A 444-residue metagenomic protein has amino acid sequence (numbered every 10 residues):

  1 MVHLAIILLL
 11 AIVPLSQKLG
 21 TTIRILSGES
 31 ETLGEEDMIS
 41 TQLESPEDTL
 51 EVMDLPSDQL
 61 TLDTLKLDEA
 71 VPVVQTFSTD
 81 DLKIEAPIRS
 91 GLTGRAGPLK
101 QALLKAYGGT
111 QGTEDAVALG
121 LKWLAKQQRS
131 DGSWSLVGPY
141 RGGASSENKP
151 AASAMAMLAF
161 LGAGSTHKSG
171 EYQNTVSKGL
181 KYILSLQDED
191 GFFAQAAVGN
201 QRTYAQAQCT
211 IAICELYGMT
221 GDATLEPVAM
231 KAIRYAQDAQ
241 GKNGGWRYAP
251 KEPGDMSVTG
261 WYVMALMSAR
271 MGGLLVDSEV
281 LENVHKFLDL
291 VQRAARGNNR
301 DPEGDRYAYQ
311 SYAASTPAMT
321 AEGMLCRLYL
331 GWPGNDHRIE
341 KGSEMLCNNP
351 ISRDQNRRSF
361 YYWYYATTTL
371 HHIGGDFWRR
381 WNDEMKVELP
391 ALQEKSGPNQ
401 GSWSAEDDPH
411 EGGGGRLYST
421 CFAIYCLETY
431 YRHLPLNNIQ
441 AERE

Functional and structural regions predicted by a protein language model:
M1-V2: N-terminal Sec-pathway targeting helices
A5-D58: Extracytoplasmic/periplasmic juxtamembrane low-complexity linkers enriched in Pro
I6, D80-K122, S135-T175, D188-R234 (+4 more regions): An alpha-helical repeat/solenoid feature that recognizes helix-turn-helix modules
D54-L92, G97: Extracytoplasmic intrinsically disordered, low-complexity "stalk/linker" and propeptide segments that are Pro/Thr-rich
Q127-D131: Short polar catalytic/cofactor-binding loops
L180, L184-Q187: Eukaryotic helix-linker segments that join adjacent hydrophobic helices
